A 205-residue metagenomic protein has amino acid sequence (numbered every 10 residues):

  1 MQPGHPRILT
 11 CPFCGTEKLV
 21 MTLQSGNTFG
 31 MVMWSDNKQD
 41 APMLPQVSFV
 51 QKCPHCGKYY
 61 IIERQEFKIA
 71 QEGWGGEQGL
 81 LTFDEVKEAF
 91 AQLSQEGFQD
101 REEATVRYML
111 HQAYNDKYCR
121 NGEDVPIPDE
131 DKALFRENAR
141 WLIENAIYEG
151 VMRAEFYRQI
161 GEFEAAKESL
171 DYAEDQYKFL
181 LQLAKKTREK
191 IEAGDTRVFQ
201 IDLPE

Functional and structural regions predicted by a protein language model:
M1-G75: N-terminal cysteine/histidine-rich coordination modules
M31, G57, K87, T105 (+5 more regions): Generic intrinsically disordered, low-complexity segments enriched for polar/acidic and small residues
Y59, E66, G97-D100, I127-D131 (+1 more regions): General structural signal for secondary-structure boundaries
Q71-P126, E144-I160: Amphipathic alpha-helical repeat scaffolds of TPR domains
D129-E205: C-terminal, charged low-complexity interaction regions
